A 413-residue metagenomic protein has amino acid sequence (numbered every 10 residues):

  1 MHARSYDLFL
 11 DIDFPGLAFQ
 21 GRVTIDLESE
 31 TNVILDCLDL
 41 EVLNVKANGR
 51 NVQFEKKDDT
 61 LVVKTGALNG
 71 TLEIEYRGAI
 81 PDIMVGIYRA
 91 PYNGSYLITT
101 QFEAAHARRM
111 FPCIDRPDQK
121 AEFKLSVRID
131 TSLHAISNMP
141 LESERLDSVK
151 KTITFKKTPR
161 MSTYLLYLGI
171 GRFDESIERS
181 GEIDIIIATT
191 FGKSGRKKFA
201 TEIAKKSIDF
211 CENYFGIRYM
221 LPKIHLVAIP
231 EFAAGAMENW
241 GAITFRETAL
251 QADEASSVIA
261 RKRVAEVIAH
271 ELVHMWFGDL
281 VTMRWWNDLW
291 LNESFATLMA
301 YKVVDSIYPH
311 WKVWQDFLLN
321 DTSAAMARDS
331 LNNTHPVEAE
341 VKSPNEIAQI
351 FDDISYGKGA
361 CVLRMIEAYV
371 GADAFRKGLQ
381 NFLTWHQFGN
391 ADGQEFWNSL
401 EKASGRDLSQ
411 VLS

Functional and structural regions predicted by a protein language model:
M1-L226, T248, F351-G357, A368-D373 (+5 more regions): Acidic/His-enriched low-complexity segments
F155, I186-S413: Hydrophobic alpha-helical and helix-loop surface patches within well-folded domains that function as non-catalytic
